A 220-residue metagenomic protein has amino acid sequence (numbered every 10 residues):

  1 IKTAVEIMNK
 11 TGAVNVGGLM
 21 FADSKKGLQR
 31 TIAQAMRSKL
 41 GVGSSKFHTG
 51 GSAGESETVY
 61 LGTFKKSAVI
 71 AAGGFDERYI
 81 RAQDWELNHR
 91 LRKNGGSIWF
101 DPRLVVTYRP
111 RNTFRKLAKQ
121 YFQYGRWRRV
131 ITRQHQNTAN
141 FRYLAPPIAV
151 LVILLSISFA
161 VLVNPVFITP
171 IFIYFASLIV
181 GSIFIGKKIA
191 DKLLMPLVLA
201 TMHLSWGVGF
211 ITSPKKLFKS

Functional and structural regions predicted by a protein language model:
I1-S38, S97, P102-R109: Conserved donor NDP-sugar-binding/catalytic core segment of glycosyltransferases
K2-T3, R30, E86-R90, W127 (+1 more regions): Alpha-helical elements of Rossmann-like donor-binding domains used by nucleotide-donor carbohydrate transfer enzymes
N15-K25, I32-L61, I70, Q134 (+1 more regions): Short, flexible, basic/aromatic active-site loop/helix in glycosyltransferases
H48-R81, R90, N94, P102-R103: Conserved nucleotide-sugar donor-binding catalytic segment
D76-A139: Catalytic donor/gating beta->alpha subdomain of glycosyltransferases that bind UDP-sugars
A139-P147: Select subsegments of transmembrane alpha-helices in polytopic membrane proteins, especially boundary-proximal
I148-K219: Membrane-embedded multi-pass helical conduit in multi-pass membrane proteins, especially envelope-biosynthetic
